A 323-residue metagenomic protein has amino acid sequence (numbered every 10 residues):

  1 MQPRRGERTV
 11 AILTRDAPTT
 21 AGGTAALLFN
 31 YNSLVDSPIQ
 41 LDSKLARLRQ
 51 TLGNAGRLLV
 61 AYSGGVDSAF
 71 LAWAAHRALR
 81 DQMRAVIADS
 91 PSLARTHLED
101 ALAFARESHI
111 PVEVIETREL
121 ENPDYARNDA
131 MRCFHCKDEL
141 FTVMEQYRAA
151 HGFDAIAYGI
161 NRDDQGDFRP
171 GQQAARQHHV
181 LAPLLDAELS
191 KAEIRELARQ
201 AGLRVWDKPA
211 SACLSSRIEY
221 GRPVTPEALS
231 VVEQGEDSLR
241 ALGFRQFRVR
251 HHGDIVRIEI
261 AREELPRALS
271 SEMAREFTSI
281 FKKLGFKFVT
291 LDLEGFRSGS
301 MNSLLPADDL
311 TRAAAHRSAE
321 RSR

Functional and structural regions predicted by a protein language model:
R4-R8, R15, R317, R321-R323: Basic polycationic patches enriched in arginine
E7-T9, A17-P18, T24-A26: Short, low-complexity intrinsically disordered segments enriched in A/P/G/S/L with frequent Arg, especially at protein
L13, L27-L28, L34: Leucine-biased recognition of intrinsically disordered, low-complexity hydrophobic segments
Y31-Q200, A241, V256, E276-F286 (+3 more regions): ATP-dependent adenylation/nucleotidyltransferase module used to activate substrates
C133, V180, L214, A268 (+1 more regions): Short clusters of hydrophobic/aromatic residues that line enzyme substrate/ligand-binding pockets
L185-L239, G243-R248, G253: Mid-to-C-terminal catalytic subdomains of enzymes that bind/position adenosyl phosphate moieties or nucleic-acid
S230-R323: Auxiliary Fe-S-binding modules of radical SAM enzymes
